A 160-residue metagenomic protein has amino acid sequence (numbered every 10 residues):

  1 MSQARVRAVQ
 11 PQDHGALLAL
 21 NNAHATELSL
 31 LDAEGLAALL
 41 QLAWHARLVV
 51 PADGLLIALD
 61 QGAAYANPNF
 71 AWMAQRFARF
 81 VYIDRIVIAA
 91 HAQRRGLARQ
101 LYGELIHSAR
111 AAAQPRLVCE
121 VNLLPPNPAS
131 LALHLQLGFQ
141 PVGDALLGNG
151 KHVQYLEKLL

Functional and structural regions predicted by a protein language model:
M1-D32, V50-D53: Short amphipathic alpha-helix that is part of the acyltransferase structural core
A43-D60: Conserved beta-hairpin
I57-R85, G148: Conserved acyl-donor/pantetheine-binding loop and adjacent beta-alpha core of acyl/acetyltransferases and related
Q75, L146-L160: C-terminal "cap" of GNAT-fold acetyltransferases
D84, A89, N122: Residue-level recognition of the GNAT/N-acetyltransferase active site
I88, R94-H107, A132, Q136: Conserved acetyl-CoA-binding loop-helix of GNAT-fold acetyltransferases
A109-L123: Conserved GNAT acetyl-CoA-binding A-motif
L123-G143: Conserved active-site alpha-helix within GNAT-family acetyltransferase domains
